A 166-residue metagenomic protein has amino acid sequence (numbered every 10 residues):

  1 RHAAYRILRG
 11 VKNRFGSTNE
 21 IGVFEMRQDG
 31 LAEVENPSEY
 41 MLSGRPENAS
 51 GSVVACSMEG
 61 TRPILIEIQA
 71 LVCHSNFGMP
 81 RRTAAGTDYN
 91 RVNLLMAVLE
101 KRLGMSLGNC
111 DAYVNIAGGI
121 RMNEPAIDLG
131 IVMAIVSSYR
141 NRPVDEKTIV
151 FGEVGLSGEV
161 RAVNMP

Functional and structural regions predicted by a protein language model:
R1-C56, R62-P166: Peripheral, non-AAA+ core regions of ATP-driven protein-machinery
